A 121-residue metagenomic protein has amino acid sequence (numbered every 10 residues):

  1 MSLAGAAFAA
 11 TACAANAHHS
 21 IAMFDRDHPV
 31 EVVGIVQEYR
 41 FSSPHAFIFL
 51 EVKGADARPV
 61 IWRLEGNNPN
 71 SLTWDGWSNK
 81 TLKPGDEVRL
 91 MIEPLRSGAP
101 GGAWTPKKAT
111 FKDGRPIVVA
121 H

Functional and structural regions predicted by a protein language model:
N16-V30: Short boundary/loop segments of OB/S1/cold-shock single-stranded nucleic-acid-binding domains
V32-V36: Conserved hydrophobic positions within beta-strands
S42-K53: Short aromatic-glycine-enriched beta-strand elements
A55-N67: A short macromolecule-binding patch
G66-W74: Short, structured beta-strand/loop micro-motifs enriched in basic residues and often containing a Trp
T73-L90: Short nucleic-acid-contacting surface segments enriched for D/E, G, S/T with interspersed K/R
L95-A120: OB-fold/S1-family single-stranded nucleic acid-binding modules
